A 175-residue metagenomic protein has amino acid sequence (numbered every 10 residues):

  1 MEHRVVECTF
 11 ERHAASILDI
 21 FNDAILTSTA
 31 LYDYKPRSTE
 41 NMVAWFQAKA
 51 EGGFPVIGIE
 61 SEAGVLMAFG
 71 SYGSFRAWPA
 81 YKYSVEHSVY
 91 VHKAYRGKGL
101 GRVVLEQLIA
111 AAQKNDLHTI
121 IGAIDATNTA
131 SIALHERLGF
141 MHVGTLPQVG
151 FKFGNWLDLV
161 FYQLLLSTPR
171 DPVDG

Functional and structural regions predicted by a protein language model:
H3-I17: A short beta-loop-alpha structural element at the N-terminal edge of CoA-dependent acyl/N-acetyltransferase catalytic
L18, N22-W45: Conserved GNAT-fold acetyl-CoA-binding loop/helix
K35-A94, L105-E106, L165-L166: Acetyl-CoA-dependent GNAT
S74, P79, I121-I124, E136 (+2 more regions): Conserved catalytic-core motifs of GNAT/GCN5-like acyltransferases
V91, G97-A110, T129, A133-R137: Conserved acetyl-CoA-binding loop-helix of GNAT-fold acetyltransferases
A112-I124: Conserved GNAT acetyl-CoA-binding A-motif
T168-G175: Acidic/histidine-enriched, glycine/proline-rich intrinsically disordered or flexible terminal extensions
